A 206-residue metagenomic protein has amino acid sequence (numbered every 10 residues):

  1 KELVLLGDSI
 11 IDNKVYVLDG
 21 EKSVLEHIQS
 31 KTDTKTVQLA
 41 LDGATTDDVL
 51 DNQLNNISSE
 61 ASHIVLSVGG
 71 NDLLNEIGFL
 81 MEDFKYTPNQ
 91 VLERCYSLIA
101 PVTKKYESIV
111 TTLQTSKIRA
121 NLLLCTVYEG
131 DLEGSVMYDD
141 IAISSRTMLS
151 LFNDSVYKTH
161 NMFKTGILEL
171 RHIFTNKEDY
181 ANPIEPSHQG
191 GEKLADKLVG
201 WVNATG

Functional and structural regions predicted by a protein language model:
K1-D42, L54-I57: Serine-esterase "nucleophile elbow" of acetyl-processing enzymes
D8-I10, A44, G70-N71, G191: Gly/Ser/Thr-rich helix-start
I10, G43-T45, E129, F174: Residue-level detector of flexible, active-site-proximal loop/helix-junction positions within diverse enzyme catalytic
N13-K14, T45-D48, D72-E76: Short active-site-adjacent helix-start/loop capping segments
K14, L18-D19, D47, T175 (+1 more regions): Residues in flexible loops and secondary-structure boundaries
V17, D48-L54, G78: Metal-dependent catalytic neighborhoods of phosphoester/phosphodiester hydrolases
T36, T46-D47, S67: A generic structured-segment signal
L54-H188, E192-G206: Alpha-helical cap/lid subdomain in secreted, periplasmic, or secretory-pathway luminal O-acyl-processing enzymes
